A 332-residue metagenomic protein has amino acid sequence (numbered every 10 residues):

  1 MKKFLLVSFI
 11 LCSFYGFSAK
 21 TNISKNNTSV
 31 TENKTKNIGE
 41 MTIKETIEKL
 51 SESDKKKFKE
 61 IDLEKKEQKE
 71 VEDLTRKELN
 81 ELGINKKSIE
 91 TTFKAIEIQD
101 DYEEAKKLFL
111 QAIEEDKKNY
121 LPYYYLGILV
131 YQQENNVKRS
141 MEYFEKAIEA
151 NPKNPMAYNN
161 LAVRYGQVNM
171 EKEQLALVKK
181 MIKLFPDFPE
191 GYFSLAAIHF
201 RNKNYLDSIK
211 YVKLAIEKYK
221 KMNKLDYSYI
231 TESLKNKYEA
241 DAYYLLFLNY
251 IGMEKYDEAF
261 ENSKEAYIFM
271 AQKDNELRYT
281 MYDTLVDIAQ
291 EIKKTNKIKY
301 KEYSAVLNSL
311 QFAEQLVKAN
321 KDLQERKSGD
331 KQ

Functional and structural regions predicted by a protein language model:
D54-K65, L82-E115, L121, I128 (+1 more regions): Alpha-helical segment of the N-proximal tetratricopeptide repeat
E67-E72, I98-L110, Q132-K146, Q167-K180 (+3 more regions): Structural signature of tandem alpha-helical TPR/SEL1-like repeats, specifically the intra-repeat loop/turn
E72-E90, I230-N236: TPR-adjacent "capping" and linker segments in tetratricopeptide-repeat scaffold/adaptor proteins
L74, S233-K237, A242-Y244, E254 (+2 more regions): Terminal, low-structured helical/coil segments at or just beyond the last alpha-helical repeat
N85-I89, Y120-L121, P155-M156, P189-E190 (+3 more regions): Helix-start (N-cap) detector for alpha-helical repeat units in TPR-like alpha-solenoids, especially tetratricopeptide
K94-I96, I128-L129, V163, A197 (+2 more regions): Residue-level recognition of tetratricopeptide repeat
Y125, N160, S194, S228-Y229 (+2 more regions): Canonical tetratricopeptide repeat
